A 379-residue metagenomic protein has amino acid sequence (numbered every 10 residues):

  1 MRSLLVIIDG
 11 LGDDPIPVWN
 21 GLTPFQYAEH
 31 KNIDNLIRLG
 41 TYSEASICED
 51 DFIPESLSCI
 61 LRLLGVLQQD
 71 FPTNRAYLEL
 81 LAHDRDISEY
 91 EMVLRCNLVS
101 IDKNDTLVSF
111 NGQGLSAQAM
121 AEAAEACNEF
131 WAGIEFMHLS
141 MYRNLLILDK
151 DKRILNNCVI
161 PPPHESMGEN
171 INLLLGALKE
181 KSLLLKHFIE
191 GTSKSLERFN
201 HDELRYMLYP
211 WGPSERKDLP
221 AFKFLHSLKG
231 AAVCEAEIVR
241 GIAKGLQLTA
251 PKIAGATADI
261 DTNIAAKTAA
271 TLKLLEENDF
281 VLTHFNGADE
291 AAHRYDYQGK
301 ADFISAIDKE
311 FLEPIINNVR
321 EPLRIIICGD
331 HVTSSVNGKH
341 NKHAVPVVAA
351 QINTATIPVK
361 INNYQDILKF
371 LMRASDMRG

Functional and structural regions predicted by a protein language model:
M1-G379: Feature captures the catalytic ectodomains and active-site-proximal regions of enzymes that hydrolyze or transfer
